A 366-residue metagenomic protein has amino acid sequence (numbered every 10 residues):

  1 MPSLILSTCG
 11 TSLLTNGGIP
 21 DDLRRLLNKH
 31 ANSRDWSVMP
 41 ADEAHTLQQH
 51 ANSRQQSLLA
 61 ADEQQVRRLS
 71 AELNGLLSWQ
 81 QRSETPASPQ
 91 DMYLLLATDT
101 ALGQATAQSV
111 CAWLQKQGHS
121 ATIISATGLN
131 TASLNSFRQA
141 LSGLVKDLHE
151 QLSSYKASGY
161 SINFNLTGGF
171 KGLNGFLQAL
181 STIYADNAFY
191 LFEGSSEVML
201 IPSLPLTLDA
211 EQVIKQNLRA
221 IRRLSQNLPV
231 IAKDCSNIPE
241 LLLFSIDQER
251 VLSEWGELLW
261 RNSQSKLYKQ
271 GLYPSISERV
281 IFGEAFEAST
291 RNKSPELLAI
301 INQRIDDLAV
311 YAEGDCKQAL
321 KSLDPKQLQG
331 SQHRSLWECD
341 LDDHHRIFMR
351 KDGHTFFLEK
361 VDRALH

Functional and structural regions predicted by a protein language model:
M1-S161, G175-H366: Long, low-complexity, Lys/Arg-enriched
F164: Conformationally flexible catalytic loops at phosphate/diphosphate-handling active centers
T167-G168: Glycine-rich beta-strand-to-loop/alpha-helix junction loops that act as flexible
K171: Polyanion-engaging groove/track-forming segments
